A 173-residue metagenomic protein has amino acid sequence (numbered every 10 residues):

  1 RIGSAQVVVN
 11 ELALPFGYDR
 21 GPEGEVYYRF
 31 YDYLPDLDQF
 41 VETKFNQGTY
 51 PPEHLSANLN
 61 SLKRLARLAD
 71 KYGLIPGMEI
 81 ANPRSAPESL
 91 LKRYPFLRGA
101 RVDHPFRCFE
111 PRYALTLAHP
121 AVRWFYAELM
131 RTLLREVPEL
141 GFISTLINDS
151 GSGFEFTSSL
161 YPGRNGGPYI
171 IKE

Functional and structural regions predicted by a protein language model:
R1-E173: Aromatic-lined carbohydrate-binding surfaces of glycoside hydrolases
